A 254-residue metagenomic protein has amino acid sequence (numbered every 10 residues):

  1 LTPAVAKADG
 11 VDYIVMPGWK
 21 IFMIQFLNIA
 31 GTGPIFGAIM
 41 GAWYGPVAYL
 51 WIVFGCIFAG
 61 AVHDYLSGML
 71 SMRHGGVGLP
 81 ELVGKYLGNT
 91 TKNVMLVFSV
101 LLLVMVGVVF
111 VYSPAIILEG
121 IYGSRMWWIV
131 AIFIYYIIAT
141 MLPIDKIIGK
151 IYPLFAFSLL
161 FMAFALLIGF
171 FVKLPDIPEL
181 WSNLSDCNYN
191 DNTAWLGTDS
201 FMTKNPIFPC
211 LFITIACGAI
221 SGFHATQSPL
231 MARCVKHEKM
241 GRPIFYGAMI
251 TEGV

Functional and structural regions predicted by a protein language model:
L1-I14, A38-G41, P46, V62-T91 (+2 more regions): Flexible loop linkers connecting adjacent transmembrane helices in multi-pass alpha-helical membrane transporters
L1-I35, H237-M240: Membrane-interface "cap" regions at the ends of multi-pass membrane proteins
I14-Q25, N89-L102, S200-I215, V254: Select transmembrane alpha-helical segments in multipass membrane proteins
I24-I29, F58-G75, L79-L142, A216-I220: Helix-loop-helix module between adjacent transmembrane segments
V53-G60, I215, F245-G253: Transmembrane helix-bundle signature of multi-pass membrane transporters/permeases
L79, L142-A156, F223-V254: Hydrophobic, small-residue-rich membrane helices and short re-entrant helix-turn-helix hairpins that build
S99, L103-G107, A139, A156-V172 (+1 more regions): Selective recognition of specific alpha-helical transmembrane segments in multi-pass small-molecule
G107-V111, A115-V130, A139-T140, L159-L196: Hydrophobic alpha-helical segments and their helix-loop junctions in multi-pass secondary transporters
